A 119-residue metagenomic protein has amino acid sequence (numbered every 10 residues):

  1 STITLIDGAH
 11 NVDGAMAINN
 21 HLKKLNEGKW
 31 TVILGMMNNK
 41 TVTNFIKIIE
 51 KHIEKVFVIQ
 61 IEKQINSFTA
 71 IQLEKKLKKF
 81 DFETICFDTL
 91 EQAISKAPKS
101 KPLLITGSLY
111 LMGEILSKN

Functional and structural regions predicted by a protein language model:
S1-K55: Nucleotide phosphate-binding/pyrophosphate-handling subdomain across enzymes that bind or process nucleotide phosphates
I3-T4, I46-P102: C-terminal helical cap/extension that packs against the catalytic core of soluble nucleotide-cofactor enzymes
G14, T41-V42, I65-S67, I94-K96 (+1 more regions): Short active-site-adjacent structural elements
L22, L77, N119: Active-site catalytic pocket residues across diverse enzymes, especially alpha/beta-hydrolases
I33-G35, I59, T106: Short hydrophobic segments within beta-strands
M36-N38, E62, L109: Residue-level signal for short, function-critical loop segments
Q92-N119: A glycine-rich beta-strand to alpha-helix segment that forms a phosphate/ribose-binding loop at ligand/cofactor sites
